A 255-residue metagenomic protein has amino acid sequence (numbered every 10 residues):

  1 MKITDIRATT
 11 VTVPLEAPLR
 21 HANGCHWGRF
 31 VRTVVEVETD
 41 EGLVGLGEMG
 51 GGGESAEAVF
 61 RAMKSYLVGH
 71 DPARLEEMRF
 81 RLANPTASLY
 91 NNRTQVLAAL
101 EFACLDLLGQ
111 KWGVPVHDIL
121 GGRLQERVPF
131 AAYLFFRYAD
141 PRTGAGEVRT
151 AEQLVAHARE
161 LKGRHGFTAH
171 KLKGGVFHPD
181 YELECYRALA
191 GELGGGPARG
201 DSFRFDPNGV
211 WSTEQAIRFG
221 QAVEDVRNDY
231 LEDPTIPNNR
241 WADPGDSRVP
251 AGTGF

Functional and structural regions predicted by a protein language model:
M1-L46, G50: Structured beta-strand/loop patches that form or line metal/cofactor-binding pockets in enzymes
I6, E38-W112: Metal- or metallocofactor-binding catalytic centers and their adjacent structured scaffolds across diverse enzyme
Y90, P129-V155, G174-G175, P207-S212: Active-site mouth loops of central-metabolism enzymes
P115-L120, L154-L161: Short, charged beta->alpha transition segments
D118-E147, C185, A198-S202: N-terminal small/glycine-rich loop or linker at the start of catalytic domains across soluble metabolic enzymes
H157-K173: Catalytic domains of carbohydrate-active enzymes, especially glycoside hydrolases
G174-F255: Catalytic core of soluble alpha/beta enzymes
